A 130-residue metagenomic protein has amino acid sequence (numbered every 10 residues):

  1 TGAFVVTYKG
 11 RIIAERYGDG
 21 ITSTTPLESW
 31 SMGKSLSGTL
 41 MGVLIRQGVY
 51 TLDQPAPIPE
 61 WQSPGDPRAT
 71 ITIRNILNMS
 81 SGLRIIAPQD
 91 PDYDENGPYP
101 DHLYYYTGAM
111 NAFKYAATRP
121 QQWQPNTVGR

Functional and structural regions predicted by a protein language model:
T1-K9: Beta-lactamase-like hydrolase cores
G2, T24, E28-L36, G48 (+3 more regions): Extracytoplasmic/periplasmic, Sec-exported soluble proteins
Y8, R16, Q54-A56: Glycine-rich, histidine-containing beta strand-loop boundary motifs that form or position
G10-I13, W30-Y50, I76, V128-R130: Alpha-helical scaffold elements that line and support the substrate/ligand-binding pocket of soluble hydrolases
I13-P26, P88-R130: Catalytic-site signature segments of enzymes, centered on catalytic residues
E28, R46-P88, T118-Q122, R130: Active-site helix/loop module of the DD-peptidase/beta-lactamase fold, centered on the serine-lysine SxxK catalytic
S31-S35, I73, P91-Y99: Short, mixed-charge, low-aromatic patches
M41, R84, K114-Y115: Compact recognition or signaling/catalytic modules
